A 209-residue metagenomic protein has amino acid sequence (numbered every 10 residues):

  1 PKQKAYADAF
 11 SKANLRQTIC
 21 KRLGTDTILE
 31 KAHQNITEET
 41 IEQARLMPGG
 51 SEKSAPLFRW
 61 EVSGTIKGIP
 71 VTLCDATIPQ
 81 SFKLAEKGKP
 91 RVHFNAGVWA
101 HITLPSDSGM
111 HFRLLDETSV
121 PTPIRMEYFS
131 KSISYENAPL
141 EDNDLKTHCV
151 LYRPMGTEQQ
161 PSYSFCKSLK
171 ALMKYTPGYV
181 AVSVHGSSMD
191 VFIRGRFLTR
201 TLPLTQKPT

Functional and structural regions predicted by a protein language model:
P1-T18: Transmembrane-cytosolic junction motif
R16-T209: Charged, low-complexity intrinsically disordered regions
